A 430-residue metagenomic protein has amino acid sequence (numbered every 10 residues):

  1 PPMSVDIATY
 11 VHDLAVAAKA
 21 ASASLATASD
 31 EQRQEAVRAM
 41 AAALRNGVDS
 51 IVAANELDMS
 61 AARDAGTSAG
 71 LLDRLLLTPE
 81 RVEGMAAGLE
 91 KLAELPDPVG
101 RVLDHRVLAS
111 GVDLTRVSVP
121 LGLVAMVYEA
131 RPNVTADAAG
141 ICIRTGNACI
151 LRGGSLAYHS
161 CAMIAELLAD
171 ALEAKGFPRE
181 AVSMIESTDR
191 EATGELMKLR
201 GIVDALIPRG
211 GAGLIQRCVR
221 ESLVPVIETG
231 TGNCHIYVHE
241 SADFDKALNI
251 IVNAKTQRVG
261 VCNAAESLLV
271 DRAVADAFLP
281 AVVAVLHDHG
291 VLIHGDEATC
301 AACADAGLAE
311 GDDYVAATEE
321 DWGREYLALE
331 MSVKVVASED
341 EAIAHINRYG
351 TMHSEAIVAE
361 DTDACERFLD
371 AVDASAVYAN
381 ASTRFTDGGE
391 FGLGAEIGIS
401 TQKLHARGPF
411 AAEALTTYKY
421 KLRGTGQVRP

Functional and structural regions predicted by a protein language model:
P2-D113, I141: N-terminal Rossmann-like NAD(P)+-binding subdomain of aldehyde/semialdehyde dehydrogenases
A8, E129-N133, D137-A148, M163 (+4 more regions): ALDH superfamily catalytic-core signature
A21-T27, L268-V270, A328-A337, M352-I357: Short, well-ordered beta-strand elements within core beta-sheets of diverse protein domains
A28-Q32, V99, K175-V182, Q257-A264 (+4 more regions): Flexible, glycine/charged-enriched surface loops at secondary-structure junctions
E94, V102-D245: Rossmann-like NAD(P) dinucleotide-binding subdomain of oxidoreductase/dehydrogenase enzymes
Y237-S241, L269-R272, V335-V336, V358-E360 (+1 more regions): Short beta-strand-to-turn element immediately C-terminal to the catalytic PLP-Schiff-base lysine in fold type I
A281, C303, E339-R429: C-terminal core of ALDH-fold dehydrogenases
